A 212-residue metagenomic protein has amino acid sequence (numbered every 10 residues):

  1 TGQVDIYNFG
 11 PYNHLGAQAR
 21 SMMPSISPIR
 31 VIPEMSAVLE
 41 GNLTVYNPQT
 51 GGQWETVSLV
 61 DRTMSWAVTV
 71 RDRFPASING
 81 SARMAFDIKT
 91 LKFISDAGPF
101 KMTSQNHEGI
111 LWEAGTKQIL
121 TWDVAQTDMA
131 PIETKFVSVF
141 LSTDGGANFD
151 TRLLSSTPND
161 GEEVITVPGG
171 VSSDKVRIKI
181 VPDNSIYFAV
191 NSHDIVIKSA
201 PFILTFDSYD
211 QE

Functional and structural regions predicted by a protein language model:
T1-V60, P131-E133, S138-V164: Exoplasmic/lumenal beta-rich domain surfaces
A67-T69, R177-V181: Extracellular recognition modules
R71-A82, D183-Y187: Short, solvent-exposed loop/turn segments at the edges of extracellular beta-sandwich modules
S77-D96, N191-V196: C-terminal edge beta-strand
K101, S199-Q211: Boundary/junction segments of secreted and surface-exposed precursor proteins
G109-T116, D210-E212: Short, solvent-exposed loop/linker segments at the N-terminal edge of repeated beta-sheet extracellular domains
L111-E113, Q126-T134, V171: A short beta-turn/strand-edge loop motif at beta-sheet boundaries
Q118-D128, I165, E212: Aromatic/hydrophobic beta-strand junction motif of beta-rich domains
